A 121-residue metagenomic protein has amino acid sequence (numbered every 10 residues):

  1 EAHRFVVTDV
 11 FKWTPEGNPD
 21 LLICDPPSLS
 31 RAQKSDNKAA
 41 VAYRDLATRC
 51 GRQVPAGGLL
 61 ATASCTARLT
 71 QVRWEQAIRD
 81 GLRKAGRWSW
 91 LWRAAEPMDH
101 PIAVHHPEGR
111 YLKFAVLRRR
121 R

Functional and structural regions predicted by a protein language model:
E1, D20, A40-V41, R79-D80: Short, hinge-like loop/turn segments at secondary-structure boundaries
E1-I23: S-adenosyl-L-methionine
V6-T8, L22-P27, A32, A63 (+1 more regions): Generic beta-strand/beta-sheet core signal
V10, A39-A42, E96: Active/binding-pocket-proximal capping segment
N18, L59-R121: C-terminal catalytic and target-recognition region of SAM-dependent MTase-like enzymes, primarily methyltransferases
L21-R49: Mobile active-site "lid"/loop adjacent to the S-adenosyl-L-methionine
V54-A56: Helix-to-beta-strand junctions that scaffold the AdoMet/dcAdoMet cofactor pocket in Class I SAM-dependent enzymes
